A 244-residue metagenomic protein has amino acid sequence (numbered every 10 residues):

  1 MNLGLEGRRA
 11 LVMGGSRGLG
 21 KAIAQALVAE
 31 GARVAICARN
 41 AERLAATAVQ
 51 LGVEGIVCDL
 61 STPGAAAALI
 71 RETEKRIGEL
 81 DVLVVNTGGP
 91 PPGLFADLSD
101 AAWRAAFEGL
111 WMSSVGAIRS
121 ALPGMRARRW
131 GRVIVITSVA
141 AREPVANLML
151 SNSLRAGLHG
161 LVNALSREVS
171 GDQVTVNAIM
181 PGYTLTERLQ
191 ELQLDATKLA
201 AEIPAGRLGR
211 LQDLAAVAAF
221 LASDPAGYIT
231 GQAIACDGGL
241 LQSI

Functional and structural regions predicted by a protein language model:
M1, E143, A219, T230-I244: Short C-terminal tail/terminal secondary-structure segment of NAD(P)H-dependent dehydrogenase/reductase domains
R9, S16-R17: Conserved glycine-rich cofactor-binding loop
A41, R142, V176-E191: Short, flexible catalytic-loop segment of classical short-chain dehydrogenase/reductase
L94-F95, S99-F107, V133, L189 (+1 more regions): Substrate-binding pocket helix/loop in short-chain dehydrogenase/reductase
P123, R167-E168, G227: Alpha-helical segment proximal to the catalytic Tyr-Lys
I134-L158, V162-G171, Y183: Catalytic loop of short-chain dehydrogenase/reductase
S170, T175, I229-G231: Short, small/polar-rich loop/turn modules that mediate ligand/substrate recognition or access, typified
